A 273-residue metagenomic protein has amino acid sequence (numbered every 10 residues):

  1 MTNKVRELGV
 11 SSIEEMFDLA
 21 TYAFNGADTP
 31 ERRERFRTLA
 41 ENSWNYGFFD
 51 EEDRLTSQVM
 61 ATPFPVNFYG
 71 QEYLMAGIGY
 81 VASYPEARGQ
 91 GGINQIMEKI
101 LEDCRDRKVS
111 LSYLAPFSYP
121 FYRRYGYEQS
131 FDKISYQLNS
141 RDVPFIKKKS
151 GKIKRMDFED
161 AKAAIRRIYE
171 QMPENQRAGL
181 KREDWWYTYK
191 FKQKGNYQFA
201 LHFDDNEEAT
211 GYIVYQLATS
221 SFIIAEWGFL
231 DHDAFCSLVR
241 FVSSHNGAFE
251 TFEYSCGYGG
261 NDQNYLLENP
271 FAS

Functional and structural regions predicted by a protein language model:
M1-P63, G70-G77, P144-D184, A218-F222: Short amphipathic alpha-helix that is part of the acyltransferase structural core
V59, Y127-E128, I213-Y215: Short hydrophobic beta-strand motif reused across regulatory alpha/beta modules
Y80-S83, G89-E102, H232-S243: Conserved acetyl-CoA-binding loop-helix of GNAT-fold acetyltransferases
D106-S110, P116-I134, G259-S273: Conserved active-site alpha-helix within GNAT-family acetyltransferase domains
K133-A225, H232-H245, E250-G257, E268-S273: Amide-forming acyltransferase catalytic core, primarily the GNAT-like/NAT-type and related acyltransferase folds
